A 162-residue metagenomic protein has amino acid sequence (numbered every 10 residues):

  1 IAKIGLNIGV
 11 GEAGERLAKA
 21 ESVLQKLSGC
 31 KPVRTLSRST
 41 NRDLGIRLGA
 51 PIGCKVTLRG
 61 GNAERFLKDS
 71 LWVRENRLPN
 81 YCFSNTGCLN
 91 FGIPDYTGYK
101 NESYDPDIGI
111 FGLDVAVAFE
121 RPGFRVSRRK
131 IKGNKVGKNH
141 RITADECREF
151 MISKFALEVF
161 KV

Functional and structural regions predicted by a protein language model:
I1-V162: Ribosome-associated RNA-binding proteins
